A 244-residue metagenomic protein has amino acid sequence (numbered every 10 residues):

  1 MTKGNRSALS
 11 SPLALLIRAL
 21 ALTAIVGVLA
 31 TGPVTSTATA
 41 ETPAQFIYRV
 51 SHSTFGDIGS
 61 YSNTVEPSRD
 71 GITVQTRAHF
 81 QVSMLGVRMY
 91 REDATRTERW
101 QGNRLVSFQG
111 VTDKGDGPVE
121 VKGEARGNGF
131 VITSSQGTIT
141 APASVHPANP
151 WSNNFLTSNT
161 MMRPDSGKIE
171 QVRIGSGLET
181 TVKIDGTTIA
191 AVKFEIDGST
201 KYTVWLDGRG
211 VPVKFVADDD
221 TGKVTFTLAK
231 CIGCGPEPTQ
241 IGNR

Functional and structural regions predicted by a protein language model:
M1-A14: N-terminal secretory signal peptides that target proteins for export/translocation
G4, G32, S51-T54: Solvent-exposed, non-transmembrane regions of integral membrane proteins
L16-G32: Bacterial N-terminal signal peptides
S36-A40: Boundary at the C-terminal end of the N-terminal hydrophobic targeting segment
E41-Q45, Q109-A191, E195-D197, V216 (+2 more regions): Solvent-exposed helix/loop surface patches that form functional interfaces
T42-R126, G210, A217: N-terminal mature ectodomain segment of secretory-pathway/periplasmic proteins
F55, G71-H79, R91, T97 (+1 more regions): Gly/Pro-enriched, hydrophobic low-complexity segments that function as extracytoplasmic propeptides/linkers
G56, F80-V87, D116-V121, G137-A143 (+2 more regions): Short, surface-exposed beta-strand/loop "edge" segments at domain boundaries and coil↔beta transitions
